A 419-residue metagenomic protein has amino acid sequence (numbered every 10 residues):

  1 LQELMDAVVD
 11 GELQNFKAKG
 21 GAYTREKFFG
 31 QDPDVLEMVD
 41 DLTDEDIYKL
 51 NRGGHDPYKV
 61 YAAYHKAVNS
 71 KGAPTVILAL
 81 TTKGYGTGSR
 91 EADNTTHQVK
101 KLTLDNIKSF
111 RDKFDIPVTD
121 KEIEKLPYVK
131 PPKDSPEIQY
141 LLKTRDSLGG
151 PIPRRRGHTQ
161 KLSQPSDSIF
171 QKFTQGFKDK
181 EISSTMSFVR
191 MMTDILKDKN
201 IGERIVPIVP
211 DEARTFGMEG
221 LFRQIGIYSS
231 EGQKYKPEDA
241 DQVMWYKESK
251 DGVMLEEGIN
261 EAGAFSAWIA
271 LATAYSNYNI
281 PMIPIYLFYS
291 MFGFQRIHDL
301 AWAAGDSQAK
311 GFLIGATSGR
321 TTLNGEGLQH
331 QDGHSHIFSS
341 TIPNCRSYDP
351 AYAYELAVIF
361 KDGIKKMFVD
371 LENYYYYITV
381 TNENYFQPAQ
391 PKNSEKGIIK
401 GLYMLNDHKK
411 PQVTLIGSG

Functional and structural regions predicted by a protein language model:
L1-G176, G397-G401: Long, well-ordered, tryptophan-enriched scaffold segments
V35-G54, Y58-A62, L126-P388, E395-G397: Thiamine diphosphate
S70-G72, I342, L371-N373, H408-P411: Short gly/pro-enriched beta-turn/loop segments at secondary-structure junctions
T82-G84, E256, G325, I399 (+1 more regions): Short glycine/serine/threonine-biased micro-segments
G86-R90, Q329, G419: Gly/Ser/Thr-rich beta-alpha loop segments that engage phosphate groups in nucleotides
S89-E91, G220, Q390: Short aromatic-enriched loop/helix-cap "lid" or pocket-rim segments at secondary-structure transitions that line
K365, E395-G419: Long hydrophobic segments that form regular secondary structure
P388-A389, T414: Extended hydrophobic-aromatic, low-complexity segments
